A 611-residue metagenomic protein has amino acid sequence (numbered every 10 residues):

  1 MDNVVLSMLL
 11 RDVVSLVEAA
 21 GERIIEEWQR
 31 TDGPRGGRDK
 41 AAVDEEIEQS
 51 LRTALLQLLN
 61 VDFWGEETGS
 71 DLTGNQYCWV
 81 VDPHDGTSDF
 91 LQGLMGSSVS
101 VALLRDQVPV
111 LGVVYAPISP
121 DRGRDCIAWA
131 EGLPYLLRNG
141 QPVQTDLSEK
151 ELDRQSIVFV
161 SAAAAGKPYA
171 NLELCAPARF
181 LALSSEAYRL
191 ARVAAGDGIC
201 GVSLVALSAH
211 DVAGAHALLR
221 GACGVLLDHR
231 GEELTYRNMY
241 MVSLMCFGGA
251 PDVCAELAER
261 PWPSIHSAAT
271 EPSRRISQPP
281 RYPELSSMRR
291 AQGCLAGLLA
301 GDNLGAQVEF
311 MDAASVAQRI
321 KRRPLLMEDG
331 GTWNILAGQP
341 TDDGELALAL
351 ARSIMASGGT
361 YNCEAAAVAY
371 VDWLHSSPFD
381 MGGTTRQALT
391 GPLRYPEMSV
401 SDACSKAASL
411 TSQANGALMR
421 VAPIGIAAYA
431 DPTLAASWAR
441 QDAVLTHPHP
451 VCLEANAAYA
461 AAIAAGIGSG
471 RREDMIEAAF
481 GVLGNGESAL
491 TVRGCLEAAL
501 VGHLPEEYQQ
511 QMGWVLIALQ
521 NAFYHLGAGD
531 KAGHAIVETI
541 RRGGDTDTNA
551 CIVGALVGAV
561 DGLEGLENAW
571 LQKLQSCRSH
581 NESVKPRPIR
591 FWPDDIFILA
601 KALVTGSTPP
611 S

Functional and structural regions predicted by a protein language model:
M1-H84: N-terminal subdomain of lithium-sensitive/metallo-dependent phosphomonoesterases centered on the IMPase/IPPase/PAP
A20, I24-E27, L55, T87 (+6 more regions): Residue-level signal for inorganic ion chemistry
N75-G132, A349-S353: DPxDG-like acidic metal-binding loop motif
R105-Q107, A194-D197, A217-V225, A300 (+2 more regions): Alpha-helix C-terminal capping segments
Y115-D121, N139-G140, S264-H266, R440-T446 (+1 more regions): Short, solvent-exposed aromatic-acidic interface loops
P134-L137, P142-Q144, D252-L257: Short helix-loop capping/hinge motifs at secondary-structure junctions, enriched in acidic/polar residues
L147-S273: An extended, acidic
P272-S611: Structured, active/binding-site neighborhoods that engage oxygen-rich ligands
